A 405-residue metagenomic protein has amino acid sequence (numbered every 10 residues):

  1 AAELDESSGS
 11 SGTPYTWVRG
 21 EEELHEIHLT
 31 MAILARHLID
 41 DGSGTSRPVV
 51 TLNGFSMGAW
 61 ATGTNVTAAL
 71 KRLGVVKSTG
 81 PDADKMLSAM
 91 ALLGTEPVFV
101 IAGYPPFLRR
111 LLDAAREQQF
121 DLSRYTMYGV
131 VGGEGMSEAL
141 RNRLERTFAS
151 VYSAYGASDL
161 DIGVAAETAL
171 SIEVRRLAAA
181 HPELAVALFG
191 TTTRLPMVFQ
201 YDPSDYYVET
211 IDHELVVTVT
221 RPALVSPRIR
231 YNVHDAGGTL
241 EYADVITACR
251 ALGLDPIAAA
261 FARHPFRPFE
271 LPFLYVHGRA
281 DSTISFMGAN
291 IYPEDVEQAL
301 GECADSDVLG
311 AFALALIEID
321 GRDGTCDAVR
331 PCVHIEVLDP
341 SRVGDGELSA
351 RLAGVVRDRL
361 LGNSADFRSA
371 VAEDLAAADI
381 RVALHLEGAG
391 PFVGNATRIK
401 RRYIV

Functional and structural regions predicted by a protein language model:
A2, G63-T64, E138, E294: Residue-level marker for well-ordered alpha-helical positions
A2-E3, A154: Short, charged amphipathic recognition helices of the HTH superfamily and cognate SANT/SANTA-like modules
E3-R19: Conserved adenylation A10 loop of the ANL superfamily
S8-G12, R36-D40, S56: Generic short alpha-helical segment signal, independent of protein family or function, capturing local helix propensity
G20-H37, V50-R110: AMP-binding/adenylate-forming
D40, G44-P48: Short helix-loop-beta connector
V75, T79-V405: Active-site glycine/GP-rich loop and adjacent strand/helix microenvironment that borders small-molecule binding pockets
